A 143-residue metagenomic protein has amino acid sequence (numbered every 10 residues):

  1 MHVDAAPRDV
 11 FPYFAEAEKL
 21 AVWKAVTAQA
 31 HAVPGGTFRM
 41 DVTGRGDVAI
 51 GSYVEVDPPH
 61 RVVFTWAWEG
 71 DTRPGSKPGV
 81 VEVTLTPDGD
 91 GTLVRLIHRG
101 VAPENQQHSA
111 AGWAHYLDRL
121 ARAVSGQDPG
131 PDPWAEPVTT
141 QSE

Functional and structural regions predicted by a protein language model:
M1-A28, E143: Hydrophobic ligand-binding cavity/cleft-lining segments
M1-D4, T86-G89, P131: Aromatic-glycine hotspot motif
D4, R95, A114-D118: Generic alpha-helical structural signal
F11-F14, W23, T65-W68, A110-W113: Tryptophan-centric aromatic hotspots in well-structured domains and transmembrane helices
A21, A28-H31, G44-L93, H98-R99: Hydrophobic-ligand binding "helix-grip"
V33-T37: Short coil-to-beta transition motif at edge beta-strands of beta-rich domains
G100-E143: A conserved amphipathic terminal alpha-helix motif
